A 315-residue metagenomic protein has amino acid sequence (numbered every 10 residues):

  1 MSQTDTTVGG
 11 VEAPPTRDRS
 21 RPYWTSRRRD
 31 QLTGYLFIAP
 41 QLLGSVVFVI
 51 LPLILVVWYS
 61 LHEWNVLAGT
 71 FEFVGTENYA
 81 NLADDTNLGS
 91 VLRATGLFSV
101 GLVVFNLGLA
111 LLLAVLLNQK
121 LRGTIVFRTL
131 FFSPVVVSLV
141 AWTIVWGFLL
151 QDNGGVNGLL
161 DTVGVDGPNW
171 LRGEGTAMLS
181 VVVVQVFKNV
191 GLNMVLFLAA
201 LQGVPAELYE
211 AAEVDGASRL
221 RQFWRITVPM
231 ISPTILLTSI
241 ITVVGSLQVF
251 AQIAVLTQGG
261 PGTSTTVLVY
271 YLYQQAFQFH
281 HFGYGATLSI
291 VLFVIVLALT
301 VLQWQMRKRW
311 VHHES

Functional and structural regions predicted by a protein language model:
M1-R28: Short, Lys/Arg-rich, polar N-terminal cytosolic tail immediately upstream of the first transmembrane signal-anchor
D30-S315: A structural signal for multi-pass alpha-helical bundles of membrane permease subunits that mediate small-molecule
